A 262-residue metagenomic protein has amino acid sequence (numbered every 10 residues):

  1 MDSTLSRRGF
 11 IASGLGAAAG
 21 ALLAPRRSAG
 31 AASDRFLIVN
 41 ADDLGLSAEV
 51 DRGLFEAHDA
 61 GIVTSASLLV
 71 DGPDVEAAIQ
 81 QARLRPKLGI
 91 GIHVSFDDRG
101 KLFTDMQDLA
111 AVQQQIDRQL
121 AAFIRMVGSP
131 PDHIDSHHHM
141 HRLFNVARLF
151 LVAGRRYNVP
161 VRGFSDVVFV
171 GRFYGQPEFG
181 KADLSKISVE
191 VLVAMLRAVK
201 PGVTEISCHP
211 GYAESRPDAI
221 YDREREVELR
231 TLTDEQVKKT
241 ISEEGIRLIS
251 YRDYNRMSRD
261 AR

Functional and structural regions predicted by a protein language model:
M1-A18: N-terminal secretory signal peptides and thylakoid transit peptides that target proteins across membranes
A24-N40, G45: C-terminal segment of N-terminal export signals and the immediately downstream linker at the start of the mature
F36-I38, V63-S65, K87-G91, P131-H133 (+2 more regions): Structural preference for beta-strand elements that scaffold enzyme active sites
D42-L44, L69-D71, H93-R99, H137-H139 (+5 more regions): Active-site beta-loop-alpha junctions enriched in small/polar residues
A48-G72: A short alpha/beta connector and helix-capping loop motif
L54-D59, A77-G91, I124-R125: Acidic (Asp/Glu)-rich catalytic clusters
L120-V199: Catalytic domains of cell-wall/extracellular-matrix polysaccharide-remodeling enzymes, centered on de-N-acetylation
A219-R262: C-terminal domain-boundary segment and adjacent tail
